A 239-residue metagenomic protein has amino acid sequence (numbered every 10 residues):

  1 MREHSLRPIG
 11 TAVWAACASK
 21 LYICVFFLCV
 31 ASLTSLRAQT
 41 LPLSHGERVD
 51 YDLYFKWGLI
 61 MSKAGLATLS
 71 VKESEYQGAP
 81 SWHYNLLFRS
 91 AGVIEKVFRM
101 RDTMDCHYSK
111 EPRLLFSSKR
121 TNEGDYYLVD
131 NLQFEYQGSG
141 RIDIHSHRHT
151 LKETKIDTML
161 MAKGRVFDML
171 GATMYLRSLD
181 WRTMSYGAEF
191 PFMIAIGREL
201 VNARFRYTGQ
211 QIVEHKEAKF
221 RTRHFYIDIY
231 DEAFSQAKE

Functional and structural regions predicted by a protein language model:
K20-S32: Bacterial N-terminal signal peptides
L36-T103, K119-Y127, G187, F192-I194 (+3 more regions): N-terminal cleavable signal peptides for secretion/export
S44-G46, G58, Y127-R221, D231: Solvent-exposed helix/loop surface patches that form functional interfaces
F98-R148: Hydrophobic alpha-helical segments and helix pairs
R99-R101, D105-F116, H215-K216, T222-E239: Gly/Pro-enriched, hydrophobic low-complexity segments that function as extracytoplasmic propeptides/linkers
